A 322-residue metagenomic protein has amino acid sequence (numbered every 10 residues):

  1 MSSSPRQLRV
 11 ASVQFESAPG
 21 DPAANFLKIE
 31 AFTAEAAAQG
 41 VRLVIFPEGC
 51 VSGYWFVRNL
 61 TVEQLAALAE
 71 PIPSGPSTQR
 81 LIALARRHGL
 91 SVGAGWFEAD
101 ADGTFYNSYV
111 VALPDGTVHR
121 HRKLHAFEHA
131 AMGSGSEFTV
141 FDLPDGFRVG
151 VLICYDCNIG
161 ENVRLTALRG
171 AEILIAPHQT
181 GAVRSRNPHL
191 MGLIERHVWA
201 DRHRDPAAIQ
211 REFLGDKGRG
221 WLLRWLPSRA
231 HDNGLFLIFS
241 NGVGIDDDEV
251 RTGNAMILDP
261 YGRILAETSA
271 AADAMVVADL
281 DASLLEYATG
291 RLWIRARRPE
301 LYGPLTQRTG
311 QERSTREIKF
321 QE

Functional and structural regions predicted by a protein language model:
S2-V10, V140-G150, A171-I173: Beta-strand-turn-beta hairpins that frame and shape the catalytic cleft of phosphate-ester-processing enzymes
V10, N25, T33-E63, A85 (+5 more regions): Active-site beta-strand/loop signature of hydrolases that rely on acidic residues for catalysis
P73-G93, C157-M275: CN hydrolase (nitrilase-like) catalytic-core segments centered on the catalytic cysteine and neighboring Lys/Glu
A94-W96, N107-V111, T139, A255-I257 (+1 more regions): Short beta-strand scaffold segments in enzyme catalytic cores
N107, V111-V118, L258-L265: Short, glycine-anchored, charge-dense loop/turn motifs used at functional sites
S108, R120-K123, E267-S269, V277: Residue-level detector of high-confidence beta-strand sites
K123-E137, A272-G290: A short, polar/charged loop-to-alpha-helix boundary motif
R148-E172, A176-H178, L284-E322: Cysteine/selenocysteine-centered motifs that mediate thiol-based redox chemistry or coordinate metal-sulfur cofactors
